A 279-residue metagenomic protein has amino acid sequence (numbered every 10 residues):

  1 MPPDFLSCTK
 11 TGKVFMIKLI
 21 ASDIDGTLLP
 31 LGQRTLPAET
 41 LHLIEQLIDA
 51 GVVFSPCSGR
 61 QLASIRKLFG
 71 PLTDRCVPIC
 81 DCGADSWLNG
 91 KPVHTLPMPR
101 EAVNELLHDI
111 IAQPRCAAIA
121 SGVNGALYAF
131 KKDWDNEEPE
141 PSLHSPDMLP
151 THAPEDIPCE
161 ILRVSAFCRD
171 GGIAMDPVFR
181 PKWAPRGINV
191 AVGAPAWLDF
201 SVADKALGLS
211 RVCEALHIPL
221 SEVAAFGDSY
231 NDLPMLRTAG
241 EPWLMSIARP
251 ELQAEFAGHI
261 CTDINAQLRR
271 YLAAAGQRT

Functional and structural regions predicted by a protein language model:
M1-S22, E45, D49, I218: Non-catalytic pre-domain segments flanking phosphatase-related domains
I17, R75, I161-L162, A239 (+1 more regions): Short, well-ordered alpha-helix to beta-strand connector turns
K18-Q33, L236: Asp-based phosphoryl-transfer active-site loop
T35-D135: Active-site phosphate-binding/coordination module
S55, I79, A224-F226, W243 (+1 more regions): Hydrophobic/aromatic beta-strand patches that form the interior of the parallel beta-sheet core in alpha/beta enzyme
S64-K67, G208, P234-M235, E251 (+1 more regions): Phosphate- and divalent-cation-binding pockets in alpha/beta enzyme and binding domains that engage nucleotide-derived
P114-A117, S121-F226, Y230-T238, I247: Conserved acidic, metal-coordinating active-site core of Asp-based, Mg2+-dependent phosphoryl-transfer enzymes
P158, P219, T238, P242-T279: Asp-based, Mg2+/Mn2+-dependent phosphohydrolase catalytic module
